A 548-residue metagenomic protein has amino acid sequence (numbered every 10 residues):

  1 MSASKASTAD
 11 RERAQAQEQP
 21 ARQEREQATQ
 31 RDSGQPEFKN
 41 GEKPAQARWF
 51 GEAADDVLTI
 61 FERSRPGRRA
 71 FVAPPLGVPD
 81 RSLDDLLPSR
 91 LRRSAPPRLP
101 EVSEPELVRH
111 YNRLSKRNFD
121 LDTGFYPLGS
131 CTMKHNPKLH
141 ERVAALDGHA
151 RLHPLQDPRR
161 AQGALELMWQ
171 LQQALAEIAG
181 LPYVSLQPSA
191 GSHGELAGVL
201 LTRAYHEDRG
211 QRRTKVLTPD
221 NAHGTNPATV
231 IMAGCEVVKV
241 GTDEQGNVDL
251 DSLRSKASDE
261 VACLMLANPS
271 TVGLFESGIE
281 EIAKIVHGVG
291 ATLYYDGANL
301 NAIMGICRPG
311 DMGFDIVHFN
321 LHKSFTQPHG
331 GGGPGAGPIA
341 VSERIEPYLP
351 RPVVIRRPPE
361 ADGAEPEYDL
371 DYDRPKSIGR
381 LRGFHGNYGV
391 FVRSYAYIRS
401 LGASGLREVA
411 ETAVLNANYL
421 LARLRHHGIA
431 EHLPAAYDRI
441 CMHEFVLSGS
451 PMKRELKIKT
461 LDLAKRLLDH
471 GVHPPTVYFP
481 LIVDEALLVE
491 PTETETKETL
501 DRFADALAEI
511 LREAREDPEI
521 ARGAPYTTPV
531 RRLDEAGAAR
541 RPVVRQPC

Functional and structural regions predicted by a protein language model:
M1-Y183, C307, R357-L381, I398-C548: Non-catalytic terminal extensions of PLP-dependent enzymes
F119-H140, Q187-G198, F325-A340, R344-I345 (+3 more regions): Conserved phosphate/anionic-ligand binding catalytic regions in large, soluble enzymes, centered on
Q162-G163, H193-E367, Y372, K376 (+2 more regions): Conserved PLP-enzyme active-site core in the AAT-like
P182-P188, T214-T218: A short, small-residue-rich loop immediately preceding and capping a beta-strand
S185, V238-V240, P475: General small-molecule cofactor/ligand-binding pocket signal
P188, T242, L266-P269, L447-G449 (+1 more regions): Short glycine-centered, acidic/aromatic-flanked micro-motifs in structured strand/loop junctions that mark active-site
A204, D208, M232, D259 (+16 more regions): Short, well-ordered loop/turn and helix-capping segments at boundaries between secondary-structure elements and domains
